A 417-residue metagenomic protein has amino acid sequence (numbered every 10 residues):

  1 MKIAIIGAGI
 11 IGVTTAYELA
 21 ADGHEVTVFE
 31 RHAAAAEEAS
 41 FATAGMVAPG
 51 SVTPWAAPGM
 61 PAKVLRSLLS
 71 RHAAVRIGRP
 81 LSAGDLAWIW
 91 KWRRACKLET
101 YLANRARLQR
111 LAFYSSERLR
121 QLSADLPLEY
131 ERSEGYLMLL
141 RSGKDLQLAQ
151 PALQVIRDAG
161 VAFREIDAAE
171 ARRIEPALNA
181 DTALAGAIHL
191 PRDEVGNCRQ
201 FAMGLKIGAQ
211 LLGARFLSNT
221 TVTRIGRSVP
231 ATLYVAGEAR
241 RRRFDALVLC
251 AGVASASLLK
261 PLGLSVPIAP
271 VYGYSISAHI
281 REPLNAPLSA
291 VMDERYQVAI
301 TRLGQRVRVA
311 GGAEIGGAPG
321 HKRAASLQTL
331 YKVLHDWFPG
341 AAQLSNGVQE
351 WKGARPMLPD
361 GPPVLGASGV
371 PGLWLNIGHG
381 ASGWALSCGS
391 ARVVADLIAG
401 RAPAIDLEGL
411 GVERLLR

Functional and structural regions predicted by a protein language model:
K2-V28: N-terminal Rossmann-like FAD-binding beta1-loop-alpha1 element of flavoenzymes
A21-F41: Glycine-rich FAD pyrophosphate-binding loop
A42-A168: Dinucleotide-binding Rossmann-like beta1-alpha1 core, especially the glycine-rich loop that anchors the ADP
G45-M46, S51, W55-R94, V222-T232 (+1 more regions): Active-site substrate-recognition segment that forms the wall of the catalytic cavity or substrate channel
A103-S116, M138-L148, I188-I207, H321-T329 (+1 more regions): Short beta-strand to alpha-helix junction loop
Q147-A159, D181-D245: Helical element adjacent to the flavin cofactor pocket in flavoenzyme catalytic cores
F163, R192, E294-R295, H335-R417: C-terminal catalytic lobe of FAD-dependent flavoproteins
